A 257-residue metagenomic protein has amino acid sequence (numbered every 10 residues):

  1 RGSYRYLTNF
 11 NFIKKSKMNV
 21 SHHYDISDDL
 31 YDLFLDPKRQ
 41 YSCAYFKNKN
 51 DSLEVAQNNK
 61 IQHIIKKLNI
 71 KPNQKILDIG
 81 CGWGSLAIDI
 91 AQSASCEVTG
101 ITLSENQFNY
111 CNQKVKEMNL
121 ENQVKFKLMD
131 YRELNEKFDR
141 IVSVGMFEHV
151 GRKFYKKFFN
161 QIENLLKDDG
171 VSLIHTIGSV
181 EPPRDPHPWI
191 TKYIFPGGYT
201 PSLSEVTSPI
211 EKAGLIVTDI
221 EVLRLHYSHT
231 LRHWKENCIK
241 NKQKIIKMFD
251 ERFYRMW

Functional and structural regions predicted by a protein language model:
R1-L33: N-terminal auxiliary segments of SAM/dcSAM-dependent transferases
N73-G80: Conserved class I S-adenosyl-L-methionine
W83-A94: Conserved SAM-binding loop of SAM-dependent methyltransferases across substrates and taxa, primarily the Class I
M118-Y131: Conserved SAM-binding strand-loop segment of SAM-dependent methyltransferases
R132-I141: A short acidic, Gly/Pro-enriched loop at the edge of an enzyme's catalytic core that lines a small-molecule cofactor
K156-D168: A short glycine-rich, Lys/Arg-flanked "PGG" loop and its adjoining helix->strand segment in the class I
D169-I177: Conserved beta-strand signature within the Rossmann-like core of class I S-adenosyl-L-methionine
I177-W257: Substrate-binding/catalytic lobe of Class I Rossmann-like enzymes that use SAM or dcSAM, i.e., the mid-to-C-terminal
